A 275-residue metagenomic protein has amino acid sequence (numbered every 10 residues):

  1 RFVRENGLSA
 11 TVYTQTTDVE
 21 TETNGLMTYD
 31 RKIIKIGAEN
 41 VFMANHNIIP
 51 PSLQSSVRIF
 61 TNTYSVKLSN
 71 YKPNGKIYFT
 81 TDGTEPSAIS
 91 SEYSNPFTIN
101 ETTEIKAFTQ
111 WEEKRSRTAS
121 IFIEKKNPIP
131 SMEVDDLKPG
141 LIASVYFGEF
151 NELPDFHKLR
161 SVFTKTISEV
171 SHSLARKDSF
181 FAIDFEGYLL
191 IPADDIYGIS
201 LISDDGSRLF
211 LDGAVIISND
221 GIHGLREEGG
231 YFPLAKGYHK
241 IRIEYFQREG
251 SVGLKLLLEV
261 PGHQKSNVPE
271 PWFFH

Functional and structural regions predicted by a protein language model:
R1-F60, Y71-P73: Substrate-binding clefts and catalytic carboxylate motifs of secreted carbohydrate-active enzymes
D18, G83-P86, R248: Acidic glycine-/aspartate-rich tracts in secreted/extracellular proteins
H46-P139, F150-P154, S161-D184, I196 (+4 more regions): Short, compositionally stereotyped local motifs that mark structural "simplifiers"
L68-N70, L189-I191, D195-R208, I241: Aromatic-lined ligand-binding clefts that engage carbohydrates, nucleic acids, or primary amines
N95-F97, F185-G187, E228-F232, H239: Short strand-edge motifs at loop-to-beta-strand transitions and within beta-strands of extracellular beta-rich domains
E101-I105, G237-H239, V252: Exposed beta-strand face motif in extracellular beta-rich ectodomains
R242-S251: Short beta-strand-plus-loop segments that form exposed binding edges in beta-rich domains
